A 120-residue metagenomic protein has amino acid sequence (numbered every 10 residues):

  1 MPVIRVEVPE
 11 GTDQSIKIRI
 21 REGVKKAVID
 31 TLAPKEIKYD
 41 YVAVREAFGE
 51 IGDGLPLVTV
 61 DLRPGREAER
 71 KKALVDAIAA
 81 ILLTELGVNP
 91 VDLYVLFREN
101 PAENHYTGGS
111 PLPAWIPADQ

Functional and structural regions predicted by a protein language model:
M1-Q120: Interaction-mediating elements
